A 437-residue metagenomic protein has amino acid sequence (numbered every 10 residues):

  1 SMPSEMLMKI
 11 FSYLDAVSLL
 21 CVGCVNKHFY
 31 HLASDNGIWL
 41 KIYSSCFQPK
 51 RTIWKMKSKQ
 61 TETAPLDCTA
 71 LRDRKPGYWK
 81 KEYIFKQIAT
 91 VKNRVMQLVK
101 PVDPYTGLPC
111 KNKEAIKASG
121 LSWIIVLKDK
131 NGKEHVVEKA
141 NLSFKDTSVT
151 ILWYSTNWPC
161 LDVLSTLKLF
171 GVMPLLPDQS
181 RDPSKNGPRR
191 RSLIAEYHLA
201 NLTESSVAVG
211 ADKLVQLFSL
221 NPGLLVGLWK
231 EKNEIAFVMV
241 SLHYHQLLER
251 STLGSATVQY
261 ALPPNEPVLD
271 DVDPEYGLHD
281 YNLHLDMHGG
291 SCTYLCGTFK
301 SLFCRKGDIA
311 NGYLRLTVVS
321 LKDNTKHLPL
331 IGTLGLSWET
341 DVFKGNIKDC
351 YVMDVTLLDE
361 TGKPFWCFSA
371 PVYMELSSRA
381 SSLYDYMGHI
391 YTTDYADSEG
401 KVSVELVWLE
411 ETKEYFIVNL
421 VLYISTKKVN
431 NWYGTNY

Functional and structural regions predicted by a protein language model:
M2-A33, W39: Short hydrophobic alpha-helical "box" of cullin-RING ligase substrate receptors that recruits the CRL scaffold
G37-Y437: Substrate-receptor adaptors of ubiquitin E3 ligases
